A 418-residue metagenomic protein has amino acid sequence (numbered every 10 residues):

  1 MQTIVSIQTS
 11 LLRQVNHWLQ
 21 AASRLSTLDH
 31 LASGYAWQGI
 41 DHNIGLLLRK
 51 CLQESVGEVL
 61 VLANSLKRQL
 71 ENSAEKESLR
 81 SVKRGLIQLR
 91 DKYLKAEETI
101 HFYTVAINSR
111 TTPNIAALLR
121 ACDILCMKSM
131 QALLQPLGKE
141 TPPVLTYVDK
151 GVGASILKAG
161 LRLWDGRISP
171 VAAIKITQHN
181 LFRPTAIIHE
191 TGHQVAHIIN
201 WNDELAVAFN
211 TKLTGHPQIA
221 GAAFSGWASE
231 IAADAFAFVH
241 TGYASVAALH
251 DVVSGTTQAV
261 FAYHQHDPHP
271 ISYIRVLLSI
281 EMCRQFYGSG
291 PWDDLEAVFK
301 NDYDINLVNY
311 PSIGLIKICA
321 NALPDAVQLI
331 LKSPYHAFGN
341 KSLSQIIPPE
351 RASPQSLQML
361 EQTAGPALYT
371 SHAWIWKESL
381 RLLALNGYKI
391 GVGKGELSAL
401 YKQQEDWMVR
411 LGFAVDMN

Functional and structural regions predicted by a protein language model:
M1-L118, T141-T146, V152, A159 (+2 more regions): Non-catalytic terminal regions of proteins
Q131-K139, V144-P170: Catalytic zinc-binding patch centered on the HExxH motif and its immediate surroundings that defines zinc-dependent
P143-V144, D203-L213, V246-G255: Short, glycine/acidic-rich hinge or "gate" loops at secondary-structure transitions that mediate conformational
A172-I187, F224: Short pre-active-site segment immediately N-terminal to the catalytic Zn-binding motif
P184, A196-E230: Post-HEXXH active-site segment of zinc metalloproteases
I188, G192-A196: Short active-site segment of divalent metal-dependent hydrolases/proteases that encodes the spacing between
T191, D203-V207, F236: A structural signal for the main folded, soluble domain(s) of proteins
Q218-F286: Metalloprotease/metallohydrolase-associated module, dominated by Zn2+-dependent proteases
